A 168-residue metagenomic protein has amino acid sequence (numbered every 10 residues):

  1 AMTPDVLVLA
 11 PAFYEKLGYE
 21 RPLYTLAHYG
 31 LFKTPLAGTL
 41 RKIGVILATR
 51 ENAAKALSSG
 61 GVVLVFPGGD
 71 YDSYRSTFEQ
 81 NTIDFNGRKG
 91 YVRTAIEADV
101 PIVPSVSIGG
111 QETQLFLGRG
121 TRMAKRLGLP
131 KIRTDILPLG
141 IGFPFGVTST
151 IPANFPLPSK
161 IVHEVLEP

Functional and structural regions predicted by a protein language model:
A1-A53, S59, G69-G87: Catalytic core of membrane glycerolipid acyltransferases/transacylases, capturing the structured, soluble-facing
K55-P168: Non-catalytic C-terminal accessory region of glycerolipid acyltransferases and related lyso-lipid remodeling enzymes
